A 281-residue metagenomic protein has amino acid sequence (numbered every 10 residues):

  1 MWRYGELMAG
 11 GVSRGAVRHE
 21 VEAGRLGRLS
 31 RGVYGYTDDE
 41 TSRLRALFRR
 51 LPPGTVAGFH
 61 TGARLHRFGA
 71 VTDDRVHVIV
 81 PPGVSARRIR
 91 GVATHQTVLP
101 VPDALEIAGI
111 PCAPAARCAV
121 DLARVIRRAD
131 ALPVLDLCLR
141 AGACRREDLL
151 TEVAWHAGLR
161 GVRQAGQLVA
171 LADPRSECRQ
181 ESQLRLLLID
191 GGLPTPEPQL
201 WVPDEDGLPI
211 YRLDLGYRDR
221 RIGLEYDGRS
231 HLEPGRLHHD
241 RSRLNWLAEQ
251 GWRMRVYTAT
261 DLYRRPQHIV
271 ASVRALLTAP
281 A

Functional and structural regions predicted by a protein language model:
M1-R163, E197, T278-A281: Short gly/ser-rich loop at a beta-strand->alpha-helix junction or flexible surface loop bordering the NTP-binding
G11-S13, L139-A281: Surface segments flanking catalytic/ligand-binding clefts of nucleic-acid enzymes
